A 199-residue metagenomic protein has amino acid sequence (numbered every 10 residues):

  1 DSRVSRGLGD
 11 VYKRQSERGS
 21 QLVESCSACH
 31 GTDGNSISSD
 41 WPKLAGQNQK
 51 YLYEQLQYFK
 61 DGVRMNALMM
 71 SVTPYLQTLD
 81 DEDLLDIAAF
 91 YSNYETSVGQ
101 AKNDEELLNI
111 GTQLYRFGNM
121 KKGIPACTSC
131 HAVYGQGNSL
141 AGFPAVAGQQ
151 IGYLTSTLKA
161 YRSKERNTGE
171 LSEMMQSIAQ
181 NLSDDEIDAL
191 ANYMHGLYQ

Functional and structural regions predicted by a protein language model:
D1-Y12: Single conserved hydrophobic/aromatic residue that forms the stacking wall/gate of nucleotide- or nucleobase-binding
R6, Y53, N93, I110-F117 (+7 more regions): Predominantly soluble domains enriched in secretory-pathway, periplasmic, or organellar proteins
D10-N66: The feature marks the first
E17-S27, Q49, R116-T128, F143 (+2 more regions): Sequence context surrounding c-type heme c attachment/ligation sites in exported
L22, N48, Q55, L68 (+7 more regions): Stable alpha-helical elements in mature extracytoplasmic
C26-D33, I87, I124-V133, L190 (+1 more regions): The canonical Cys-X-X-Cys-His
I37-K43, F59-N103, S139-A145, S163-A189 (+1 more regions): Axial heme c-ligation environment in periplasmic c-type cytochrome domains
Q100-K121, A126-Q136: Extended amphipathic alpha-helical interaction segments
